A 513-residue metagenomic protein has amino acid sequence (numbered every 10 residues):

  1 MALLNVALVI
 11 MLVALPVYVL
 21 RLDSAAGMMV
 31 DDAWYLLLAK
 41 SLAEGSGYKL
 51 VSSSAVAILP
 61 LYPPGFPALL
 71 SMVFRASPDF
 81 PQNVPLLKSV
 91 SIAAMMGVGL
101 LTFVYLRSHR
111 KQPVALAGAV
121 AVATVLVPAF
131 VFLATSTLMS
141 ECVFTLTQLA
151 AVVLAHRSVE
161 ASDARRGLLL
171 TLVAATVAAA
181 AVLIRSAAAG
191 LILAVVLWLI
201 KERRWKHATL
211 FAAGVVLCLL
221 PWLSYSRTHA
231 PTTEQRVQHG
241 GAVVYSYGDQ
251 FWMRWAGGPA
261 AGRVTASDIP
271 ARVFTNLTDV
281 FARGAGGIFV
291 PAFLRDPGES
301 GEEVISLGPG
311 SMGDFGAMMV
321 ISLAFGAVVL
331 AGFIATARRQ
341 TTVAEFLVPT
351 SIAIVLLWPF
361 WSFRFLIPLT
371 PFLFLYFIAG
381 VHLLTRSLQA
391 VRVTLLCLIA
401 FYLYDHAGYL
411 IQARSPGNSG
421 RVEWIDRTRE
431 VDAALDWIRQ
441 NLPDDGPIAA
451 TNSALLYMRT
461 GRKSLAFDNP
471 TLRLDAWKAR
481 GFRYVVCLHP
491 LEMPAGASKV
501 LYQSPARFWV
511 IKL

Functional and structural regions predicted by a protein language model:
L4-L8, L100-P128, T145-L146, R165-R166 (+2 more regions): Transmembrane-helix signature of polytopic, membrane-embedded enzymes that assemble or transfer cell-envelope glycans
N5, G118-A119, L168-T176, I192-L193 (+3 more regions): Signature aromatic-anchored transmembrane alpha helix within multi-pass, membrane-resident enzymes that catalyze glycan
Y18, H207-L307, M318-A324, L398-Q412: Membrane-lumen/periplasm interface segments of specific transmembrane helices in polyprenyl phosphate-linked
V30, L86-A94, V122-L126, F130-A155 (+2 more regions): Multi-pass, polyprenyl lipid-linked donor-dependent membrane glycosyltransferases
P64-A68, A76-L100, G118, L138 (+1 more regions): Loop-to-helix entry region of an early transmembrane alpha helix in multi-pass inner-membrane enzymes
L86-K111, A150, L154, A327-G332: Transmembrane-helix motifs of polytopic, lipid-linked glycan transferases
G99-L100, L106, D279-Q340, I352 (+3 more regions): Hydrophobic, aromatic-rich transmembrane alpha-helices and their immediate juxtamembrane boundary segments
F251, T394-N452, H489: Membrane-embedded, lumen/periplasm-facing catalytic core of multi-pass transferases that use lipid-linked donors
